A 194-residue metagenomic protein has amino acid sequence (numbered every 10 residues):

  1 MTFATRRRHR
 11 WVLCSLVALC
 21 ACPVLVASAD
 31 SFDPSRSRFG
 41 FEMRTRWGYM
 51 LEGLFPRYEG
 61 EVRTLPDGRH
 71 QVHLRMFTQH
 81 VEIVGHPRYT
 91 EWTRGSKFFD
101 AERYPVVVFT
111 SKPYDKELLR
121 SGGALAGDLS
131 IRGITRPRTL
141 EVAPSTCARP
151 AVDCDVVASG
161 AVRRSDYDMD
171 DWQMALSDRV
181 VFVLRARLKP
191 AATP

Functional and structural regions predicted by a protein language model:
M1-T2, P194: Short, intrinsically disordered, low-complexity terminal/loop segments
F3-S15: Bacterial N-terminal signal peptides that target proteins for export
C14-P23: Bacterial N-terminal signal peptides
A27-P194: Low-complexity, acidic/polar, glycine-enriched regions of mature
